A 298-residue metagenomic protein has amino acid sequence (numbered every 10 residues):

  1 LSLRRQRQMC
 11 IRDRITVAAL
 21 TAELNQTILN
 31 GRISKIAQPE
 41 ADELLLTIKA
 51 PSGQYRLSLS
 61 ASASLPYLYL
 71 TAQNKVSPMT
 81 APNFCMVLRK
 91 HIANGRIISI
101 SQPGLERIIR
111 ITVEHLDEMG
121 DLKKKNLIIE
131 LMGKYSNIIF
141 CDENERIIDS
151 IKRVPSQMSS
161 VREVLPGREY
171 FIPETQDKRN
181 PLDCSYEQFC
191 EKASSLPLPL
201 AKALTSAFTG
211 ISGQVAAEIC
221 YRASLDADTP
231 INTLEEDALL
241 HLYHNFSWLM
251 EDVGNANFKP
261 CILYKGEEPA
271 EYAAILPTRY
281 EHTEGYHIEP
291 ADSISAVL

Functional and structural regions predicted by a protein language model:
L1-I11: Single conserved hydrophobic/aromatic residue that forms the stacking wall/gate of nucleotide- or nucleobase-binding
R12-L298: Extended, highly charged segments
